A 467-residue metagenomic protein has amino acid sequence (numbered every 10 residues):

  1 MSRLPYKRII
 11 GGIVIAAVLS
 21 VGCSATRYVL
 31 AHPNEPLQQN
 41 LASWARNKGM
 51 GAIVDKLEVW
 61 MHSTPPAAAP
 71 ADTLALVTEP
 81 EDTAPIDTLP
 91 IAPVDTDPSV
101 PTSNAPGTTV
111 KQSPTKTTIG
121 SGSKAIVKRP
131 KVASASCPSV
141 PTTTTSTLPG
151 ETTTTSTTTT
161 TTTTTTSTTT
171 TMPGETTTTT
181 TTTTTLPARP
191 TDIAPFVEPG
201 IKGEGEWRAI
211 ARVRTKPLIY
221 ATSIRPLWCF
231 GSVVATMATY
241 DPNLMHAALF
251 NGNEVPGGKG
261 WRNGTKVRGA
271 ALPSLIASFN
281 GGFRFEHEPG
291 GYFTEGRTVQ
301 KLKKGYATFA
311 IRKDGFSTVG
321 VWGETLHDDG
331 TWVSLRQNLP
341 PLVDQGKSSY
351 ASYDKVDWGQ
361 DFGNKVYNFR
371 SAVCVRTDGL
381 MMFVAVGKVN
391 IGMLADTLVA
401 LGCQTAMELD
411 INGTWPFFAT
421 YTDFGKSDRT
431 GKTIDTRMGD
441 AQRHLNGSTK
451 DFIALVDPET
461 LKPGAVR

Functional and structural regions predicted by a protein language model:
M1-L19: N-terminal export and membrane-targeting signals
G22-H32, W44-P141, T183-Q300: Zymogen propeptides
T153-T170, T177-T184: Long, low-complexity Q/N-rich tracts
M237-L244, L249-A400, Q404: Aspartyl protease catalytic domain
R284, N412-T414: Catalytic metal-binding/acid-base residues of hydrolase active sites
W415-R467: C-terminal regions of proteins
